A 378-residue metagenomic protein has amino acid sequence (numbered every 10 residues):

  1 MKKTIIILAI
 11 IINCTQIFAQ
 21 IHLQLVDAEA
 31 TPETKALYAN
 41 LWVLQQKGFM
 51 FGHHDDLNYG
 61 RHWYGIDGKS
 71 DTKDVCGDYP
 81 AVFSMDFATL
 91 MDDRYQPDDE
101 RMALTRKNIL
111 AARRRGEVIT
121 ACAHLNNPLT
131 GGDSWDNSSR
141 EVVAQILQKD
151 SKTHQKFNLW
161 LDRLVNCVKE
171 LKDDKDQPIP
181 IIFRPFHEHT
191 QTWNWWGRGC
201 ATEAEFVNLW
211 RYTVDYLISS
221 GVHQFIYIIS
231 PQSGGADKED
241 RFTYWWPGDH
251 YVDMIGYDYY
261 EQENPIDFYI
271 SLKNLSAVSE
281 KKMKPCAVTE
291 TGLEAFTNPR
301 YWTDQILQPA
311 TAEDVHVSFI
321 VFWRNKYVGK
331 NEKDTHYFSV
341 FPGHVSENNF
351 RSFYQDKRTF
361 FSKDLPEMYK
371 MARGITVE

Functional and structural regions predicted by a protein language model:
M1-Q20: Bacterial Sec-dependent N-terminal signal peptides
Q20-V82, A88, P97-D99, K357 (+1 more regions): N-terminal module-boundary/linker segments of secreted carbohydrate-active enzymes
K35-L37, W63-T72, A103-R106, L164-C167 (+3 more regions): Alpha-helical scaffolding within the catalytic cores of extracellular/periplasmic polymer-degrading hydrolases
Q46-F49, D78-A81, R114-I119, D173-I182 (+4 more regions): Loop/turn elements at helix/coil->beta-strand transitions in domains of secreted/extracellular proteins
F49-D56, P285-E378: Substrate-binding cleft of secreted/luminal carbohydrate-active enzymes
G52-H54, P180, R184-F186, W210-D240 (+2 more regions): Aromatic-lined carbohydrate-recognition surfaces of secreted/lumenal glycan-active proteins
F83-M85, F242-P265, W323: Aromatic- and acid-rich polysaccharide-binding/catalytic face of secreted or lumenal carbohydrate-active enzymes
D92-Y95, D99-D215, S219-V222, W323: Substrate-binding cleft of extracellular glycoside hydrolase catalytic domains
